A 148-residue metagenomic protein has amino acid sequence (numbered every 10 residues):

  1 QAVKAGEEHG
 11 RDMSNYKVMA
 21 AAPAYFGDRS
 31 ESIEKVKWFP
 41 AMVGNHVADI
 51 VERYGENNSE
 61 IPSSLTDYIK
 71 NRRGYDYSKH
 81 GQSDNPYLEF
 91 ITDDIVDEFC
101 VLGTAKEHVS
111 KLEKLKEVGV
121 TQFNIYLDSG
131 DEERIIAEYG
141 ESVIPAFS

Functional and structural regions predicted by a protein language model:
Q1-K4: Active-site glycine-rich loop that binds ribose-phosphate moieties when present
G6-E117: An alpha-helical appendage that flanks or caps ligand/catalytic pockets
E7, I136-S148: Alpha-helix-loop-beta-strand connector modules within alpha/beta enzyme cores
D28-E31, R134-E138: Short glycine/threonine-rich loop-to-helix capping motif typified by GTGT followed within a few residues by an Asp-Pro
L127-E133: A short, acidic, flexible beta-alpha connecting loop/helix-capping segment that sits on the rim of active
